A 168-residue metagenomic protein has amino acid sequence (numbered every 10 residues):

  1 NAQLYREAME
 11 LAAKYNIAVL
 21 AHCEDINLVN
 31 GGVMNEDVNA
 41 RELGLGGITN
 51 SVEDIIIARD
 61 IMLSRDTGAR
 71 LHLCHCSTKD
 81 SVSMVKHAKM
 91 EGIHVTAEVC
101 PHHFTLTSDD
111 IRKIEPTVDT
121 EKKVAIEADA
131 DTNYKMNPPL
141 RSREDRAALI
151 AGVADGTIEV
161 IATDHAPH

Functional and structural regions predicted by a protein language model:
N1-I161: Histidine/acidic residue-rich metal-binding segments in metalloenzymes
T163-H168: Active-site anion/phosphate-binding pocket segments in diverse small-molecule metabolic enzymes
